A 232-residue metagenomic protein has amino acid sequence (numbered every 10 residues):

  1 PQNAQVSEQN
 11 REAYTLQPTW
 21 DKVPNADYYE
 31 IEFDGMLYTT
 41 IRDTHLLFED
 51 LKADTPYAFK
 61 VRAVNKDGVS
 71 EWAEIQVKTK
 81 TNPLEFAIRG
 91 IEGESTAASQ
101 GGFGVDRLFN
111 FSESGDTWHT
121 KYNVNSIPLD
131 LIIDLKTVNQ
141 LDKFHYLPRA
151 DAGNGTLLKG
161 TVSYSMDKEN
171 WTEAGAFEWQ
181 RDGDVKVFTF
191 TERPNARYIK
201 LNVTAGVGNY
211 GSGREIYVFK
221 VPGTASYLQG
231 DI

Functional and structural regions predicted by a protein language model:
P1-P24, A53, G68-L84: Pro/Thr/Ser/Gly-rich low-complexity, intrinsically disordered linker/stalk tracts
W20, L46-E49, D54, I133 (+1 more regions): Hydrophobic core positions of the immunoglobulin-like beta-sandwich fold
M36-D43, F177-R181: Short beta-strand segments within Ig-like beta-sandwich modules, predominantly Fibronectin type-III
F48-G68: Beta-strand-rich modules
K78-K136, R149-G155, V221-I232: Disordered, acidic Ser/Thr/Pro-rich linker "stalks" and the adjacent N-terminal cap of the next globular domain
V124-I127, G153-P222: Trp- and acidic/polar-enriched beta-sheet ligand-binding modules for extracellular glycan and matrix recognition
N139-A152, L201: A short beta-strand element within beta-rich, extracytoplasmic domains of secreted/secretory-pathway proteins
